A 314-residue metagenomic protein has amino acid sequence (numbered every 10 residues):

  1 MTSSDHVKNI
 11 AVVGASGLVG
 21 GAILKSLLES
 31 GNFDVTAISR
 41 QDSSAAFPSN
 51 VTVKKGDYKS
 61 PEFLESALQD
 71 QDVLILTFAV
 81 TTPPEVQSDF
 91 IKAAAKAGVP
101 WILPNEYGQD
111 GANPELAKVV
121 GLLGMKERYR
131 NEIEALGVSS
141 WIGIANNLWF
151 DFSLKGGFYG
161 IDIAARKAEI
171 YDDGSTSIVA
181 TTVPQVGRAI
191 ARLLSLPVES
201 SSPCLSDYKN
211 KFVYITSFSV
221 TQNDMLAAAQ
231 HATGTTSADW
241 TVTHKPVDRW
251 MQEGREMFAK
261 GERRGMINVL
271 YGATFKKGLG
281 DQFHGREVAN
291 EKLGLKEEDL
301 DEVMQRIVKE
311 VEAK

Functional and structural regions predicted by a protein language model:
T2-S49, K59-P61, A97, Q109-A238 (+2 more regions): Oxidoreductase cofactor-interface core, primarily capturing Rossmann-like NAD(P)-dependent enzymes
A37, Q41-P104, Q109-L116: NAD(P)H-binding glycine-rich loop region in Rossmannoid oxidoreductase-like domains and their noncatalytic homologs
K55, A145-N146, H244: Short loop/edge segments at beta-strand edges and connector loops that shape dinucleotide/nucleotide cofactor-binding
E65, V183-A191, E297-V308: Short, amphipathic alpha-helical "lid/cap" segments that border enzyme active or binding sites
D70, R192, H231, R306-K309: Residues within well-ordered alpha-helical secondary structure of globular protein domains
L205-Y208, V247-K314: A hydrophobic C-terminal alpha-helical subdomain
T235-T236, T241-V247: NAD(P)-dinucleotide binding in Rossmann-like oxidoreductases
